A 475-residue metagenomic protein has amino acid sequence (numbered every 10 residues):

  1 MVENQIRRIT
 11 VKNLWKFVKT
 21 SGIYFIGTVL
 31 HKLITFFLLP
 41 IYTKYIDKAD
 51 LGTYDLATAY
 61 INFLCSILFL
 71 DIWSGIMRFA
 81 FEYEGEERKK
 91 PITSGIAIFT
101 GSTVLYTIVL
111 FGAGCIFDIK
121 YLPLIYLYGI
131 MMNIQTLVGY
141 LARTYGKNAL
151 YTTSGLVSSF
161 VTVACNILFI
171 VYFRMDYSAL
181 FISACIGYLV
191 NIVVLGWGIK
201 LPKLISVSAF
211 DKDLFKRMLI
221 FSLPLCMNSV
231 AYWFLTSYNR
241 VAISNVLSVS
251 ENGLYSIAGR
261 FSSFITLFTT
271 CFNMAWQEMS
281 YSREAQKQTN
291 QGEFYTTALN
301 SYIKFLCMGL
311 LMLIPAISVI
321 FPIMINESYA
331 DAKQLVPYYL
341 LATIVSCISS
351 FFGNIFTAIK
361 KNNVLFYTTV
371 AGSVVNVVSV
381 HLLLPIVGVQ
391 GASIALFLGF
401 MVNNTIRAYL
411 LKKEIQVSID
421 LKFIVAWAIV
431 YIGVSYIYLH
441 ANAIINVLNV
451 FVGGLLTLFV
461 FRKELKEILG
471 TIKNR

Functional and structural regions predicted by a protein language model:
M1-T10, V417, Y436-R475: Membrane-proximal transmembrane or re-entrant/amphipathic helices at the cytosolic face
V2-N13, F17, P123, Y177-A184 (+4 more regions): Interhelical loop/hinge segments that connect adjacent transmembrane helices in multipass membrane
E3, K12-W73, T107, S158-V163 (+3 more regions): Signature of the first transmembrane helix
T20-T35, S158, S183-I199, K212-S282 (+2 more regions): Transmembrane helical elements of multi-pass membrane transporters/channels
I41, L68-E84, A258, S262-N300 (+1 more regions): Helix-loop junctions and terminal segments of transmembrane helices in multi-pass membrane transport/translocation
S66-L68, S74, T93-L124, V193 (+3 more regions): Alpha-helical transmembrane segments of multi-pass membrane transport and lipid-handling proteins
A97-V230, S237: Hydrophobic transmembrane helix module of multi-pass membrane transport proteins
T153-L201, S262, V370-V375, V389-L410 (+2 more regions): Hydrophobic alpha-helical transmembrane segments
